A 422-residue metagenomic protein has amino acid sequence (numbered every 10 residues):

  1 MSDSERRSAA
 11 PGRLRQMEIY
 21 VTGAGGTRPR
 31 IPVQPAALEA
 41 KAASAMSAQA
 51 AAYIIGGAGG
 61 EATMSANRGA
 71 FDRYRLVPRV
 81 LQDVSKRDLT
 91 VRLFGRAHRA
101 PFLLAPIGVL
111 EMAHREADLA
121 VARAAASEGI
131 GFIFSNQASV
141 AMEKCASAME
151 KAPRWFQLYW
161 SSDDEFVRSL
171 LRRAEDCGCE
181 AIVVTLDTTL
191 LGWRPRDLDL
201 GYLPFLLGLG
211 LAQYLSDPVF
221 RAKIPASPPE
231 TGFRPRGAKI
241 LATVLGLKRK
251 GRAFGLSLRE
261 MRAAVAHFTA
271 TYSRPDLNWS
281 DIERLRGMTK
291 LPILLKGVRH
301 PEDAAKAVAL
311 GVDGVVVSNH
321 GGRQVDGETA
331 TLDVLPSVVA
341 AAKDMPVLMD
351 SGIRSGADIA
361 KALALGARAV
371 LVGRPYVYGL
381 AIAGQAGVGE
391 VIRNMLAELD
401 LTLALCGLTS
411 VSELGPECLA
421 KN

Functional and structural regions predicted by a protein language model:
S2-G95, G201-G210, D217-L277, S412-L414 (+1 more regions): An N-cap/entry alpha-helix motif that binds or orients negatively charged groups
A58-G59, N136-V140, S162, R299 (+1 more regions): Short beta->alpha linker loops
N67, D199, T331-V338, L380-D400: C-terminal helical cap(s) of enzyme catalytic domains, especially alpha/beta-barrels
R75, T90-R92, P101-A105, G131-I133 (+1 more regions): Short, conserved beta-strand segments within well-ordered enzyme catalytic domains that often line or immediately flank
H98-Q137: Glycine-rich active-site/cofactor-binding loop and its immediate structural neighborhood
V109, R123, A148, E165-M349 (+2 more regions): Alpha/beta enzyme core
S127-V167: A gly/proline- and charged-residue-enriched helix-loop-helix capping module
E398-N422: Charged C-terminal helix
